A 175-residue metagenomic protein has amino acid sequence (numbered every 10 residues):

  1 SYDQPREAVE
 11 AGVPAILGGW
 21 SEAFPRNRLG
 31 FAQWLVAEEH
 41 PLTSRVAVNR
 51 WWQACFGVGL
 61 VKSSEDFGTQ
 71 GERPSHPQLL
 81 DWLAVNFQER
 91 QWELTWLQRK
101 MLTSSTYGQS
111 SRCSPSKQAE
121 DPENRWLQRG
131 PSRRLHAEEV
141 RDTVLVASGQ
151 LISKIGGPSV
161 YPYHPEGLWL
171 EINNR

Functional and structural regions predicted by a protein language model:
S1-R175: Primarily short, surface-exposed interaction patches in extracytoplasmic proteins
